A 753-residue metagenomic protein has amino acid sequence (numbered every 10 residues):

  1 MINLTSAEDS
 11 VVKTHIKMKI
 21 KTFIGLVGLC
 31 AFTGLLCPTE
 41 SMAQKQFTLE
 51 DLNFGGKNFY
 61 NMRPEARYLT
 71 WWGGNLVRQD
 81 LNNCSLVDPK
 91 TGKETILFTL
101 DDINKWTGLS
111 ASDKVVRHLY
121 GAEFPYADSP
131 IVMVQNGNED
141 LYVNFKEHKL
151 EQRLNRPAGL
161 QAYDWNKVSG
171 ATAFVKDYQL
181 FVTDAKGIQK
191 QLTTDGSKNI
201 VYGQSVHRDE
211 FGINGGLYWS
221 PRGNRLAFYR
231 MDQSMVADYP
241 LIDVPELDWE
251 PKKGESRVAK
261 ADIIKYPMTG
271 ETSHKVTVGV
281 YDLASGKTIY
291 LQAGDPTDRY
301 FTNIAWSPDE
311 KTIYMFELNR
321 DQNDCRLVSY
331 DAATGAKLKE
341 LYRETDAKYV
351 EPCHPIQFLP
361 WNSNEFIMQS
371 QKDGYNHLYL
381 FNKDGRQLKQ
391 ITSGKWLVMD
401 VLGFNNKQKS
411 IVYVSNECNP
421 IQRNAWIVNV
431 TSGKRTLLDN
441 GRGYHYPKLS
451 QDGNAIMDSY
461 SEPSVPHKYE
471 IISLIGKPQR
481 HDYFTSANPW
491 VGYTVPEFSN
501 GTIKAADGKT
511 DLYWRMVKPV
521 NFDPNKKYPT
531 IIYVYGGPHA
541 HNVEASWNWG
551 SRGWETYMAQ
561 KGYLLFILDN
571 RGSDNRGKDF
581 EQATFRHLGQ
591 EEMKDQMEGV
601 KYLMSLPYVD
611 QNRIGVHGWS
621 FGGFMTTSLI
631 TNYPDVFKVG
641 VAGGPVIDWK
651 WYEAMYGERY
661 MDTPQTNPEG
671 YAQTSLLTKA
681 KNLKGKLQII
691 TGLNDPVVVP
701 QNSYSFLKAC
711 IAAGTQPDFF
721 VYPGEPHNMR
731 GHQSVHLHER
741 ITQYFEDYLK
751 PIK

Functional and structural regions predicted by a protein language model:
M1-Q46: Bacterial Sec-dependent N-terminal signal peptides
S6, G28-A31, C37-P38, V143 (+4 more regions): Generic detector of low-complexity/intrinsically disordered segments and short hydrophobic N-terminal stretches
A7, W219, A293, I503-A505 (+1 more regions): Hydrophobic residues in beta-strands and at strand termini
L26, S41-Y446, D452-A455, P463-H467: Beta-propeller folds
A237-D238, E310, Y444-K753: Serine-hydrolase catalytic core recognition
